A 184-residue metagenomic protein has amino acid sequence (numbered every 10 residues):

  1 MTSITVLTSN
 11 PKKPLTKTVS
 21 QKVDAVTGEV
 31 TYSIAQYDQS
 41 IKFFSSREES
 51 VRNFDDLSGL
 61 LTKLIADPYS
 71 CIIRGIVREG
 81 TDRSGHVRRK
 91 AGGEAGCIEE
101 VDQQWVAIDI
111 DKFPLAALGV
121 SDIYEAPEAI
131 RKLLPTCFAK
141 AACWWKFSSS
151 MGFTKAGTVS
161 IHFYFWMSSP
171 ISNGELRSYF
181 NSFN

Functional and structural regions predicted by a protein language model:
M1-I161, F165-F183: Signature for HUH/AEP ssDNA processing cores
